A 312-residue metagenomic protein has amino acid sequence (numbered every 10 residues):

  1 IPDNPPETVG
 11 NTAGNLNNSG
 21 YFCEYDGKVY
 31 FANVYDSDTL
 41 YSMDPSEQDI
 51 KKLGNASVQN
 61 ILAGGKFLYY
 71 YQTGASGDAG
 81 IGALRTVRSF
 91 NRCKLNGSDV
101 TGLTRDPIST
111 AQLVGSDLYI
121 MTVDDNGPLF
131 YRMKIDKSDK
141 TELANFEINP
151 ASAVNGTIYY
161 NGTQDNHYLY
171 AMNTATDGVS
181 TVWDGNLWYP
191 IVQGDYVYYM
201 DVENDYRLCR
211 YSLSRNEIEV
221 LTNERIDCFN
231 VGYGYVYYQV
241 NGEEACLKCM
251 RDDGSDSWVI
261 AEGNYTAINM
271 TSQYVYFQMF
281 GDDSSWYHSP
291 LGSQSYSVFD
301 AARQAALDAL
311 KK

Functional and structural regions predicted by a protein language model:
P5-G14, Q48-G54, S98-T104, S138-A144 (+3 more regions): A short beta-strand motif characteristic of beta-propeller blades
E7-D38, Q59: Beta-strand-rich domains and repeat architectures in extracellular enzymes and scaffolds, especially beta-propellers
N15-E24, A56-G65, R105-G115, N145-N155 (+4 more regions): Repeated scaffold domains used in trafficking and secretory/extracellular systems, primarily beta-propellers
Y30-A32, Y69-Y71, Y119-T122, Y159-N161 (+3 more regions): Residue position within the beta-strands of beta-propeller blades
N33-S37, G77-R88, V123-P128, G162-H167 (+3 more regions): Short, solvent-exposed loop/turn segments at conserved positions within beta-propeller repeat blades
L40-S42, L68, F90-R92, F130-R132 (+8 more regions): Hydrophobic beta-strand positions in blades of beta-propellers and related beta-sheet-rich domains
M43-Q48, K94-S98, K134-S138, M172-D177 (+3 more regions): Short loop/turn segments that connect beta-strands within beta-propeller blades
E262-K312: Blade-level signature of beta-propeller repeat domains, shared across WD40, Kelch, NHL, RCC1 and BNR/Asp-box propellers
